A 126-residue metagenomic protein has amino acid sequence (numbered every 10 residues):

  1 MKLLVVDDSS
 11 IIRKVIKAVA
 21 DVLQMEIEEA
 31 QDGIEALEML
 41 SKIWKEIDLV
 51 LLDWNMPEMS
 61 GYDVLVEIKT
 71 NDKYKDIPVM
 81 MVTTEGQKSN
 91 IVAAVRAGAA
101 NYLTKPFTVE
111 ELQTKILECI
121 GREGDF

Functional and structural regions predicted by a protein language model:
K14-V22: Charged docking surfaces used in two-component/phosphorelay signaling
E29-L49: Acidic, metal-coordinating helix/loop segments flanking the phosphotransfer/catalytic sites of two-component signaling
M56: Receiver (REC) domain active-site loop signature in two-component systems and cognate sites in sensor histidine kinases
F107-I116: C-terminal output helix
